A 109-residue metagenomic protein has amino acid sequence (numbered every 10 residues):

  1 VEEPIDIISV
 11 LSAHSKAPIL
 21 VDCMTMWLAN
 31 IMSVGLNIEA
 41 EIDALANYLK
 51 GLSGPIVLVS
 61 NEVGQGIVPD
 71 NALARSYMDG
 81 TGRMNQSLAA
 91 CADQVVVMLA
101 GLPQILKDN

Functional and structural regions predicted by a protein language model:
V1-P18, C23, I31, L36-E39: Conserved nucleotide-sensing/catalytic segment adjacent to the nucleotide-binding pocket in NTP-handling enzymes
M26-N109: Replace "adjacent to P-loop NTPase cores in ATP/GTP-dependent enzymes" with "adjacent to NTP-binding cores
